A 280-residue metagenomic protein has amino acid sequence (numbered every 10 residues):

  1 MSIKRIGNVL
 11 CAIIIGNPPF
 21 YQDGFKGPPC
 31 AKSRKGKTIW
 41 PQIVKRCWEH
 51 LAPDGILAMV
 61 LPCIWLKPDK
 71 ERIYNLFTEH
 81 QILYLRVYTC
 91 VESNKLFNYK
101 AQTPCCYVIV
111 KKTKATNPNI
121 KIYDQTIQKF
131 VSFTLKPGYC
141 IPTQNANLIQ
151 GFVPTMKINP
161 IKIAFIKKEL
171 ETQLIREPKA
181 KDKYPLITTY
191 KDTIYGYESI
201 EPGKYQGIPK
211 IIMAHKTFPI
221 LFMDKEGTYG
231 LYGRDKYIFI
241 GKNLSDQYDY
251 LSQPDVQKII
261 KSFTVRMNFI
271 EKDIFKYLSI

Functional and structural regions predicted by a protein language model:
M1-E169, Q173: Signature of N6-adenine DNA methyltransferases within the class I
E92-I280: C-terminal substrate-recognition regions of SAM-dependent nucleic acid methyltransferases
